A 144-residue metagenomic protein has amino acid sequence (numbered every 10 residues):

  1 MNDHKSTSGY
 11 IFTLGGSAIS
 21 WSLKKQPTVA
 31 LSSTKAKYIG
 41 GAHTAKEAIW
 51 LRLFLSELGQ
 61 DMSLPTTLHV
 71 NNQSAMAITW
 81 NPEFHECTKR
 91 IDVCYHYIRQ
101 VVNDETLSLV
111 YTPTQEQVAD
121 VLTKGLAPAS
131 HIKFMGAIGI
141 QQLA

Functional and structural regions predicted by a protein language model:
M1-G16: Acidic, metal-ligating active-site segments
S6, A18, K24-A144: RNase H-like nuclease module associated with reverse transcription
